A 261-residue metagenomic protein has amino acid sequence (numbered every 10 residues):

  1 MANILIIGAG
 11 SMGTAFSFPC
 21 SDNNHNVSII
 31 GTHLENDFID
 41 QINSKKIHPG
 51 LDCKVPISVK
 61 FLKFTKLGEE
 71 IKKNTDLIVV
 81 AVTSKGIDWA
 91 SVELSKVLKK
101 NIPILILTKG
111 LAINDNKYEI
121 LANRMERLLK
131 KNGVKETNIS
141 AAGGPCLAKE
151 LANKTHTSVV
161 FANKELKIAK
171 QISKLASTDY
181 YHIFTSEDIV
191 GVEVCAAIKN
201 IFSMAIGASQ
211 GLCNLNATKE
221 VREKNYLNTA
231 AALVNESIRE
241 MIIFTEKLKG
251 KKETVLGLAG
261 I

Functional and structural regions predicted by a protein language model:
M1-V55, K60-K66, N114: NAD(P)+-binding Rossmann beta1-loop-alpha1 motif at the extreme N-terminus of oxidoreductases
G8, G31, T108, G143 (+1 more regions): Short beta-strand/turn micro-motifs composed of small residues that flank or help shape donor/cofactor-binding pockets
G10, T14, T32, N36 (+8 more regions): Electropositive phosphate-/nucleotide-binding environments in soluble metabolic enzymes
I30, F64-L67, A142, S186-D188 (+1 more regions): Conserved beta-strand termini and adjacent loop/short-helix elements that scaffold enzyme active sites in alpha/beta
I57, F61-H156, I172: Rossmann-like NAD(P)(H) cofactor-binding subdomain of soluble oxidoreductases
V97, K131-N138, H156-T254: Internal alpha-helical scaffold of NAD(P)-dependent oxidoreductase catalytic cores
E253-I261: Histidine/acidic-rich helix-loop-helix segments that form or flank divalent-metal centers in metalloenzyme catalytic
